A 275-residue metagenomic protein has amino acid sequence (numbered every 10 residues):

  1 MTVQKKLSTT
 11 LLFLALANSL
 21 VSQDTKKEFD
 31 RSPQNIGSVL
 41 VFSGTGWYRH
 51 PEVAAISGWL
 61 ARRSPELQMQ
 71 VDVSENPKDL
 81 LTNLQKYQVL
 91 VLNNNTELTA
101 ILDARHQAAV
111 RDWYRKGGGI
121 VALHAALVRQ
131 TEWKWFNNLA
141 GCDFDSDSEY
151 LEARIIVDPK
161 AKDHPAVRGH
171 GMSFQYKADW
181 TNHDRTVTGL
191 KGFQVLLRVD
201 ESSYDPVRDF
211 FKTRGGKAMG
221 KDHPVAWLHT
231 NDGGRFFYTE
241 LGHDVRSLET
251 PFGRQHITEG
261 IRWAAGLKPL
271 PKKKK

Functional and structural regions predicted by a protein language model:
M1-T10: Bacterial N-terminal signal peptides that target proteins for export
T9-S19: Bacterial N-terminal signal peptides
Q23-Y87, P269, K275: Aromatic-Pro/Gly-enriched surface loop or interdomain linker that acts as a lid/target-recognition segment
D24-G37, R62, E66-L67, S203-D205 (+2 more regions): Extracellular ligand-binding/catalytic regions of CAZymes and related secreted enzymes and adhesion modules
S38-F42, Q85-Q130, G233: Short alpha-beta junction capping motif
T45-Y48, P77-L80, N95-T99, I120 (+3 more regions): Solvent-exposed loop/turn segments at secondary-structure junctions within structured extracellular/periplasmic domains
S57, A61, Q107-R111, W133: Extracytoplasmic/secreted envelope proteins and their assembly/folding machinery, especially bacterial periplasmic
C142, D147-D232: Catalytic beta-strand/loop cores that center a nucleophilic Ser/Cys/Thr and support acyl-enzyme chemistry
